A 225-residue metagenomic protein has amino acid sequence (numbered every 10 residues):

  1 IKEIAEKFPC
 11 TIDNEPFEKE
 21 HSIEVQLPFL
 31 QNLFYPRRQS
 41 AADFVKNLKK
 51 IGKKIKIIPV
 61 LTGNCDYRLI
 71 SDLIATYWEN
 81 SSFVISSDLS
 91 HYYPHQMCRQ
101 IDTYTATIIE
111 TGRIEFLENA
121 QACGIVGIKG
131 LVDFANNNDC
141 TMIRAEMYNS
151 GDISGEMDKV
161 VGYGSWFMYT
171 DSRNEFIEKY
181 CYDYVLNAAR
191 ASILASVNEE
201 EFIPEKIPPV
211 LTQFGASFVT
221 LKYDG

Functional and structural regions predicted by a protein language model:
I1-R38, V45-S82, Y92-N187, A191 (+1 more regions): Flexible, D/E/H-enriched segments
I85, G162-G164, G215-V219: Structural beta-strand/beta-sheet cores of well-ordered domains, especially the beta-sheet scaffolds that support
S86-S90: Catalytic metal-binding/acid-base residues of hydrolase active sites
N174-D224: Basic nucleic-acid-binding interfaces
